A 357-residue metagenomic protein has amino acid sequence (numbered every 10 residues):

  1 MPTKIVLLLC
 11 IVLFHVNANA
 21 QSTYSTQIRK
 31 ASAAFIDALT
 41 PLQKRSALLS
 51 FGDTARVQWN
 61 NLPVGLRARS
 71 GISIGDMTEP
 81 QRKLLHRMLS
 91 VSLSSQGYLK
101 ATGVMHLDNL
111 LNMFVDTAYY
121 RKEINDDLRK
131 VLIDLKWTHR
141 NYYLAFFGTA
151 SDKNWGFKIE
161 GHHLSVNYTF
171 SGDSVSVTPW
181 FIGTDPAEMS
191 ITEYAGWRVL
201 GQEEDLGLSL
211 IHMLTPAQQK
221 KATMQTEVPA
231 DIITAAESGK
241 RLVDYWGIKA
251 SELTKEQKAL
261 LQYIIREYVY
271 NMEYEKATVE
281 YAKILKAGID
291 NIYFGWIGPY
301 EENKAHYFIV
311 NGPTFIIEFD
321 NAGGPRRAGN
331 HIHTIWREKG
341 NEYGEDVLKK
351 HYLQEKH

Functional and structural regions predicted by a protein language model:
M1-Y24: Bacterial Sec-dependent N-terminal signal peptides
Q21-S94, Y98-H357: A cross-kingdom marker for long, charged
